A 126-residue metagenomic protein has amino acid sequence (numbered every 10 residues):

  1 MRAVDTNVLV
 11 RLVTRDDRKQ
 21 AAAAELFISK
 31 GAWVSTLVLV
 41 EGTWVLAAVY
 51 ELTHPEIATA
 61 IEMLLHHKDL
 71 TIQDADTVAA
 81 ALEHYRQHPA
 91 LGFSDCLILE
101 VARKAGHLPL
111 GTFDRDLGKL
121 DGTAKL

Functional and structural regions predicted by a protein language model:
M1, L99-L126: Acidic, PIN/NYN-like endoribonuclease modules and their adjacent C-terminal/linker elements
M1-V34, Y50-A58, E62: Short, well-structured N-terminal submotif of metal-dependent ribonuclease cores
V4-D5, V34, L91-G92, D114-R115 (+1 more regions): Histidine- and aromatic-rich ligand-binding microenvironments
V10-L12, L46-Y50, K68, Y85: Short amphipathic alpha-helical interaction patches enriched in hydrophobic/aromatic residues with interspersed Lys/Arg
T43-A47, E62-L65, L82, L99: Amphipathic alpha-helical segments within well-ordered protein domains
D69-G111: Active-site neighborhoods of divalent-metal-dependent phosphate/nucleic-acid chemistry enzymes
